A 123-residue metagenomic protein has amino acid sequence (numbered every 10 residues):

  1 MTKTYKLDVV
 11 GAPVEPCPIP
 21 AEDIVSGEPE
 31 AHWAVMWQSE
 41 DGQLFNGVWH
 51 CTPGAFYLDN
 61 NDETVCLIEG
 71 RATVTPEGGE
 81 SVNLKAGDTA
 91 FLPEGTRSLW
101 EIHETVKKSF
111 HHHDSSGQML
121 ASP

Functional and structural regions predicted by a protein language model:
M1-G42: A short, N-terminal "cap"/entry segment at the start of jelly-roll beta-barrel domains of the cupin/DSBH fold
T4, N46-V48, T64, T89-F91: Conserved hydrophobic/aromatic beta-strand scaffold that supports enzyme active sites
Q38-N60, E94: Conserved short histidine dyad/triad with adjacent acidic residue
C51, D59-V74: Short, conserved beta-strand element in jelly-roll/cupin
T75-E77, E101: A generic structural motif
G78-E94: Short acidic-glycine-tyrosine-enriched beta hairpin
E94-Q118: Ligand-binding loop in jelly-roll beta-barrel domains
